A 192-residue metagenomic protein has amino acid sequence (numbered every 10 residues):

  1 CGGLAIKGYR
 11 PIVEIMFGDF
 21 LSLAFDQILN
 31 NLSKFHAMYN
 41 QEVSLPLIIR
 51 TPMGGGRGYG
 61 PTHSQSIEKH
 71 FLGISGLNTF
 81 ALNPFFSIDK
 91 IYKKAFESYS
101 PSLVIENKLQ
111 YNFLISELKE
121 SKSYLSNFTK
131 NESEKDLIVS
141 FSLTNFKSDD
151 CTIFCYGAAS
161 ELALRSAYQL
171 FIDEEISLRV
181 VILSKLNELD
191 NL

Functional and structural regions predicted by a protein language model:
G2-F154, A158-L162, L178: Conserved thiamine diphosphate
D150-C151, C155-I176, S184-L192: Redox- and metal-dependent alpha/beta enzyme cores, enriched for Fe-S-associated oxidoreductases and cofactor-handling
